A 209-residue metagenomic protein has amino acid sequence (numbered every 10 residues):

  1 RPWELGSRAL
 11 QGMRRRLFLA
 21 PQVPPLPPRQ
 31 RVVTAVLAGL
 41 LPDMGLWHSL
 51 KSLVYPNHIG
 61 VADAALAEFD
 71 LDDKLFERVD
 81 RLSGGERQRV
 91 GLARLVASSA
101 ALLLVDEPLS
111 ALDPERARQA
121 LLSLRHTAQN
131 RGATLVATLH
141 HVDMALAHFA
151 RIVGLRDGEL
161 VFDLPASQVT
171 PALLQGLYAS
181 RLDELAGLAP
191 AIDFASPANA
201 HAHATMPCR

Functional and structural regions predicted by a protein language model:
R1-F18, H48-Y55: ABC ATPase NBD coupling module
Q30-M44: Q-loop/switch helix immediately C-terminal to the Walker
S49-K74: Conserved ABC ATPase "signature" region
R78-L82, E86: Conserved ABC ATPase signature
L103-D106: Catalytic Walker B motif of ABC-type/P-loop ATPase nucleotide-binding domains
L139-H140: H-loop/switch region of ABC-family ATPase nucleotide-binding domains
P171, Y178-R209: ABC ATPase nucleotide-binding domains
